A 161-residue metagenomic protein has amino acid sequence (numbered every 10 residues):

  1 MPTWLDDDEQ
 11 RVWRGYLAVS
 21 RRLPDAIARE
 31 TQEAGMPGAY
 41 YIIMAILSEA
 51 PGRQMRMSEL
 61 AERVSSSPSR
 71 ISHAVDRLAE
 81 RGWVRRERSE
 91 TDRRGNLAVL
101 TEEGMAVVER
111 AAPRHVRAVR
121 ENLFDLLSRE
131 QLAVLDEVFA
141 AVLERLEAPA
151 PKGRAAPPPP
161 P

Functional and structural regions predicted by a protein language model:
M1-A34, R129, P161: N-terminal leader segment of winged-helix/HTH proteins
M1-W4, R129-P161: C-terminal regulatory/oligomerization modules of transcriptional regulators
R11, G15, I42-I46, A106: Pre-recognition alpha-helix immediately N-terminal to the DNA-recognition helix within helix-turn-helix or winged-helix
V19, L23, I27, V64 (+2 more regions): Alpha-helical linker/hinge and terminal dimerization helices associated with HTH transcriptional regulators
R21-S67, R154: N-terminal helix-turn-helix DNA-binding core of bacterial DNA-binding proteins
R70, A74-R77, V138: Residues within the DNA-recognition helix of helix-turn-helix
D76-V134: Charged, amphipathic alpha-helical coiled-coil/dimerization segments
